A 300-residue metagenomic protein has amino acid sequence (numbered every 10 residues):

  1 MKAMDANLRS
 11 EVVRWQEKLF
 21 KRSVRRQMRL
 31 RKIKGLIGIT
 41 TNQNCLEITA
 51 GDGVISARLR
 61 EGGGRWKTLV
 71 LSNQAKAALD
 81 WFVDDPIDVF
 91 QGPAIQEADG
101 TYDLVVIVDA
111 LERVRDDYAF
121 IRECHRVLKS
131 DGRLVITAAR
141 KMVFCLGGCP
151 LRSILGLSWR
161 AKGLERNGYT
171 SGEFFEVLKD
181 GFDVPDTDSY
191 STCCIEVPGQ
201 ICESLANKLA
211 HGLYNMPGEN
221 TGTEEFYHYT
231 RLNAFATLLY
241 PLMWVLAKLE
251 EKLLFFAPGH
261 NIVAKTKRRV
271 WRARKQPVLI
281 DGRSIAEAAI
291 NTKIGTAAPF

Functional and structural regions predicted by a protein language model:
M1-A98, L104-V106, V245, F255-V263 (+1 more regions): Conserved N-terminal segment of class I S-adenosyl-L-methionine
E11, Q16-V24, R115-E123, R133-F300: S-adenosyl-L-methionine-dependent methyltransferase catalytic module, highlighting the catalytic core
R31, A77, D103, Y118-R122 (+1 more regions): Surface-exposed alpha-helical interface segments used for non-catalytic interactions
A57-R60, I121-H125: A structural alpha-helix within SAM-dependent methyltransferase catalytic domains
A94, E112, V143: Active-site micro-motifs of SAM-dependent methyltransferase domains
A98-D99, D116: Acidic/polar helix N-cap motif
L104-R115: A short SAM/SAH-binding and catalytic strip from SAM-dependent methyltransferases
